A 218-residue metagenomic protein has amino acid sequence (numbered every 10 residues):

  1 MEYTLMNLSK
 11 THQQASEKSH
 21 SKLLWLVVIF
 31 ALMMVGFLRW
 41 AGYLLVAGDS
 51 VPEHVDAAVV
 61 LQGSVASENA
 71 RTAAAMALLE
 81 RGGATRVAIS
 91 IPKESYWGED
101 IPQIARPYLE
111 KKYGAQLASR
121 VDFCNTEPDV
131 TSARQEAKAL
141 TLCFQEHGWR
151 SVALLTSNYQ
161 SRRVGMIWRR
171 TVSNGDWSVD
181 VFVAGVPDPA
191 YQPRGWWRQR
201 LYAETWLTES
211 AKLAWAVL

Functional and structural regions predicted by a protein language model:
M1-H20: N-terminal Lys/Arg-rich, disordered targeting/topogenic segments
K18-S21, S132, T205-T208: Residue-level recognition of hydrophobic positions within alpha-helical transmembrane segments
K22-W40: Hydrophobic membrane-insertion alpha-helices, especially the h-region of bacterial N-terminal signal peptides
A41-Y43, A216: Structural signal for membrane-spanning alpha-helices in multi-pass inner-membrane proteins, emphasizing helix cores
L45-W197: A structural signal for short, hydrophobic/glycine-enriched beta-strand patches
Q199-L218: A transmembrane-helix-recognition feature enriched in membrane-embedded lipid enzymes and envelope glyco-/phospholipid
